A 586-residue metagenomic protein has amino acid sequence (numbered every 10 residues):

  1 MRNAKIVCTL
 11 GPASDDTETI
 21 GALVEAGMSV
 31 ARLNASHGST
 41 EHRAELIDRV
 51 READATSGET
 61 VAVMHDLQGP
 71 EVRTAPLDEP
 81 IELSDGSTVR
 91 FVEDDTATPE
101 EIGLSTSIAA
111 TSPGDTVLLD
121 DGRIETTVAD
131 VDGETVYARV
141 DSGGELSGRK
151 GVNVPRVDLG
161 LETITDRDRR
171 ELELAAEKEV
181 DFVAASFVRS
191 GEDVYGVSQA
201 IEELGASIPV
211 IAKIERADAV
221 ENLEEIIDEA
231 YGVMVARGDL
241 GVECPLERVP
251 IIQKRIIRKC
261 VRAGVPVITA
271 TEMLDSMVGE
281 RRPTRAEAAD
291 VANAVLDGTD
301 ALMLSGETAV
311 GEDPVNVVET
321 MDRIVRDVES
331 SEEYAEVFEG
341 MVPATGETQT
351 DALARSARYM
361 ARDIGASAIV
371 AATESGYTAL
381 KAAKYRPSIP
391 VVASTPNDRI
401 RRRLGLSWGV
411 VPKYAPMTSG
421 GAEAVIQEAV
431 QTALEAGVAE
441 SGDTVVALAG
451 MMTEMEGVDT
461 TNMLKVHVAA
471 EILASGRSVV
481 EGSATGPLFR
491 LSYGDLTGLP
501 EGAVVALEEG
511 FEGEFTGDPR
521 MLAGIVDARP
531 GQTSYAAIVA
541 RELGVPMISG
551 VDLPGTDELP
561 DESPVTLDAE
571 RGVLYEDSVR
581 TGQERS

Functional and structural regions predicted by a protein language model:
M1-C8, G58-M64, S147-L161, A200-E215 (+5 more regions): Short beta-strand/loop segments at the ligand-binding rim of alpha/beta enzyme cores
M1-H65, D300-L302, K413-E440: N-terminal intrinsically disordered, low-complexity, charge/repeat-rich segments that act as generic
M1-V7, S14-D16, V30, L46 (+10 more regions): Haloarchaeal acidic low-complexity proteome signature biased toward cell-envelope/secretome components but also
C8-S14, A35, T163-A263, V267-T269 (+3 more regions): Conserved alpha/beta-domain cores
T9, L23, N34, D66 (+9 more regions): Conserved, mostly hydrophobic/aromatic
L46-D54, T308-S331, N462-K465: C-terminal helical cap(s) of enzyme catalytic domains, especially alpha/beta-barrels
V72-T165, A439-T444, G450-G494, G510-E512 (+2 more regions): Acidic, glycine-rich flexible loop/linker segments
N293, T378-L380, P387-E423, Q532-I538: Nucleotide-binding motor/catalytic cores of P-loop/tubulin-like NTPases across gene-expression machines
